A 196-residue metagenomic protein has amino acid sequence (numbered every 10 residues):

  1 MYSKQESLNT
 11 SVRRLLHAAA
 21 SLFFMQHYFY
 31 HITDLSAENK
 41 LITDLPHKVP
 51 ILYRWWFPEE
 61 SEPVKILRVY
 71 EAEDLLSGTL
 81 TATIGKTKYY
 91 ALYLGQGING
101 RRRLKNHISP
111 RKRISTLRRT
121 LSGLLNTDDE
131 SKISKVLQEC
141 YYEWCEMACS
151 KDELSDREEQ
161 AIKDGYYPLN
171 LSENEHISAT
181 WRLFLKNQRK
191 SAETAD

Functional and structural regions predicted by a protein language model:
M1-D196: Boundary/linker segments flanking structured domains
